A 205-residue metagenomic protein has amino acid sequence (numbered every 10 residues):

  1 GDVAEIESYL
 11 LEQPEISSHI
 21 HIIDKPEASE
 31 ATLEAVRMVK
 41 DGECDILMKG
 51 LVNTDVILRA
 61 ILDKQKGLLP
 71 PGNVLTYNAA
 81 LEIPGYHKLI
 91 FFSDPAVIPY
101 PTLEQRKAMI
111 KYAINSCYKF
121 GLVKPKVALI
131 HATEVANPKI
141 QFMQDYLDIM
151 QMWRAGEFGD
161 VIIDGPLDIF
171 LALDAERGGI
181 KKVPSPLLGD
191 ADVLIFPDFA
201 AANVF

Functional and structural regions predicted by a protein language model:
D2-P197, A201-F205: Anion-binding alpha/beta catalytic cores of soluble intermediary-metabolism enzymes, centered on
